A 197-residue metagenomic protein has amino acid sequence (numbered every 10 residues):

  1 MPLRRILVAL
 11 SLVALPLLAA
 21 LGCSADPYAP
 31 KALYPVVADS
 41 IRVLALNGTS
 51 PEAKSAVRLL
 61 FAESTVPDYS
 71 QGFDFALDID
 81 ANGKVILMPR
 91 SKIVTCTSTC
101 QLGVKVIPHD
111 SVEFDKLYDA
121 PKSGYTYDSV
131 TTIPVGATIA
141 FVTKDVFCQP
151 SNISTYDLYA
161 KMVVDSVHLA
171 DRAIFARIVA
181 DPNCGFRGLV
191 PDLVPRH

Functional and structural regions predicted by a protein language model:
M1-S11: Bacterial N-terminal signal peptides that target proteins for export
P2-L3, P16, A29: Long terminal accessory regions outside catalytic cores
L18-G22: C-terminal motif of bacterial Sec signal peptides marking the signal peptidase cleavage site
C23-H197: Surface-exposed, beta-sheet-biased, low-hydrophobicity segments with strongly acidic/polar composition
